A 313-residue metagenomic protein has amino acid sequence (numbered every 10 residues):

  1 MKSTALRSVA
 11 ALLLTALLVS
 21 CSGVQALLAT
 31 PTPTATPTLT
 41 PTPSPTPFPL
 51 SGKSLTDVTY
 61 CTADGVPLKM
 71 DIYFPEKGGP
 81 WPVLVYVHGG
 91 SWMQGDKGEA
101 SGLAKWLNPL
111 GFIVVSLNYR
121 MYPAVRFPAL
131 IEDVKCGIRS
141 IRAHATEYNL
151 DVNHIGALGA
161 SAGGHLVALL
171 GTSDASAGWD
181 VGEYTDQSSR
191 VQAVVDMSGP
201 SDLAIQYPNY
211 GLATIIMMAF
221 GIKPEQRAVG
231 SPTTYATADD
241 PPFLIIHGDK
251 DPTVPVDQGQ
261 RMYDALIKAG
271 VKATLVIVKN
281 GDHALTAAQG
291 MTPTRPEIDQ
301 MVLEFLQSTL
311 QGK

Functional and structural regions predicted by a protein language model:
C21-L50: Ser/Thr-rich, Proline-interspersed low-complexity disordered segments
P43-G78: N-terminal cap/lid segment of alpha/beta-hydrolase-fold proteins
A63, G199-Y235, P241: Mobile cap/lid helix-loop segments that gate and shape the active-site cleft of serine hydrolases
G78-W81, G90-R126, L203-A204: Short substrate-entry loop that stabilizes the transition state in hydrolases
D96-K97, L103, V115-V152, Q289-E297: Catalytic nucleophile-loop/oxyanion-hole region of alpha/beta-hydrolase and closely related hydrolase-like folds
R139-P208: Primarily recognizes the serine-hydrolase "nucleophile elbow" in alpha/beta-hydrolase and SGNH/GDSL folds
D239, L244-H247, D251: Short beta-strand/loop motif that positions the catalytic acidic residue of the alpha/beta-hydrolase fold
I246, V256, Q260-K313: C-terminal catalytic histidine-bearing segment of alpha/beta-hydrolase fold enzymes
